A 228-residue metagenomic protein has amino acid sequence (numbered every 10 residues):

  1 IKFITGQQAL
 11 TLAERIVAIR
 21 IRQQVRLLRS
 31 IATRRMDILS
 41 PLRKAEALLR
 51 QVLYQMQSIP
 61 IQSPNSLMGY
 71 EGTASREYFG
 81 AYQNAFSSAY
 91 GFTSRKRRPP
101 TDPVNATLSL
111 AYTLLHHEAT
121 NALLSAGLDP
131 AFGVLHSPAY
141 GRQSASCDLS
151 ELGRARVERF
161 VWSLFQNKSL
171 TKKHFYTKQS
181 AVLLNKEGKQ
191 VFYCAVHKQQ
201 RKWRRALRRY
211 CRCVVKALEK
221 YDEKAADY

Functional and structural regions predicted by a protein language model:
K2-Y228: Active-site helix-to-loop segments that bind/position phosphate- or nucleotide-bearing substrates and donors across
